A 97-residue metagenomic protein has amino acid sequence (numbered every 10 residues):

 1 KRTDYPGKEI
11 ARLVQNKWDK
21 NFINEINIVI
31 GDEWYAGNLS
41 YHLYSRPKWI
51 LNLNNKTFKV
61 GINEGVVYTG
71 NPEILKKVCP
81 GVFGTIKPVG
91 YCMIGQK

Functional and structural regions predicted by a protein language model:
K1-I26, I30-K56, T69-Q96: Membrane-proximal, lumen/periplasm-facing interface regions of secretory-pathway glyco- and lipid-modifying enzymes
G61-Y68: Short, flexible loop segments at boundaries between secondary-structure elements
